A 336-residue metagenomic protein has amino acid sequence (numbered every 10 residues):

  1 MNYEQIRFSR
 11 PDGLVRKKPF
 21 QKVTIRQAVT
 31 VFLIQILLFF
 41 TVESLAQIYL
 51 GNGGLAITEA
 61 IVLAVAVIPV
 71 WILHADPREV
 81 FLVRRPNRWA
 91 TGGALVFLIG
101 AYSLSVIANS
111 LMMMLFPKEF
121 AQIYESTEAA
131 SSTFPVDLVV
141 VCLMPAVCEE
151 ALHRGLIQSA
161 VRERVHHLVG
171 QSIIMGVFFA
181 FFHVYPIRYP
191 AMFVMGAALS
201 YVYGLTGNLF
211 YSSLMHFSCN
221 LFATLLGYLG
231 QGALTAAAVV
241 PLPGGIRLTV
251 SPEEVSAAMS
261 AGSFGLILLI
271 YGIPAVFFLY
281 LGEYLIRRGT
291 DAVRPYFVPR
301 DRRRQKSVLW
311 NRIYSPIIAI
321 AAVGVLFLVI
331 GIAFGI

Functional and structural regions predicted by a protein language model:
N2-V15, G51-I99, S110-P117, V276-R302: Membrane-helix interface linkers and caps
Q5-L37, P77-V106, T133, A261-G265 (+1 more regions): Interfacial transmembrane-helix boundary/kink motif in multi-pass membrane proteins
R7-F8, A46-L50, R78-C148, S159 (+2 more regions): Juxtamembrane helix-loop-helix connectors linking adjacent transmembrane helices in multi-pass membrane enzymes
A28, F32-I36, F40, E59-A64 (+9 more regions): Alpha-helical transmembrane spans of integral membrane proteins, capturing the lipid-embedded, hydrophobic core of TM
Q35-Y49, L168, F327-G331: Membrane-embedded alpha-helical segments in integral membrane proteins
F39, E43, A66-L73, F179-H183 (+2 more regions): Structural signal for membrane-spanning alpha-helices in multi-pass inner-membrane proteins, emphasizing helix cores
Y49-I57, E125-A130, A257-L266: Interfacial loop-to-helix junctions that mark the boundaries of transmembrane helices in multi-pass membrane
P135-G335: Transmembrane helix-loop-helix hairpins at the membrane interface of multi-pass integral membrane proteins
